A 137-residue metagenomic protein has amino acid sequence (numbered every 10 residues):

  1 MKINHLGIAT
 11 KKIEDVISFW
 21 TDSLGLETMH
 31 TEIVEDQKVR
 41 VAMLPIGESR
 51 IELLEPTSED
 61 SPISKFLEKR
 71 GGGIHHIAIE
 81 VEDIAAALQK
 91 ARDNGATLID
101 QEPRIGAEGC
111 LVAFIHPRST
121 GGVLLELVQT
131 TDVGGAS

Functional and structural regions predicted by a protein language model:
M1-I17, G72-V81, T131-S137: N-terminal beta-strand motif that seeds the catalytic metal site of vicinal oxygen chelate
I3, W20, L44, I51-L54 (+4 more regions): Short, structured motif recognition centered on aromatic/hydrophobic residues
I8-R50, D93-A96, Q101, I105-G109 (+1 more regions): Core segments of cupin and vicinal oxygen chelate
D15, I84-Q89: Short, conserved charged micro-motifs
V16, L24-E27, R50-I51, E59-P62 (+2 more regions): Short loop/beta submotifs within extracellular cysteine-rich repeat domains
A42-M43, I79, L88-S137: Vicinal oxygen chelate
P62-I63, A87: Amphipathic alpha-helical interface surfaces
F66-L67: Regulatory and interaction patches adjacent to catalytic/ligand-binding sites in large macromolecular machines
